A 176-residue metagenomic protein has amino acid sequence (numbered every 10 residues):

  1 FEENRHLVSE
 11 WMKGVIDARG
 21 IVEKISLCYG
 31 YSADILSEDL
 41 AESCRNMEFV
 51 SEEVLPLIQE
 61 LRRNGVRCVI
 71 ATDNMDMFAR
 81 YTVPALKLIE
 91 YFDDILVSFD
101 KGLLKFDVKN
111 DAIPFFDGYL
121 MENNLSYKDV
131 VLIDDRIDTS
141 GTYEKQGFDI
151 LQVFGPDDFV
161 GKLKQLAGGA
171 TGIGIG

Functional and structural regions predicted by a protein language model:
F1-S9: Conserved phosphoryl-transfer catalytic core
V8-L40: A metal-dependent, Asp-based hydrolase signature
I35-P84: Substrate-recognition element of Asp-dependent hydrolases with the DxDx(T/V) motif
G65, F92-D93, G147: Short, well-ordered alpha-helix to beta-strand connector turns
R67-V69, D94, V131: A structural signal for isolated positions on well-ordered beta-strands in alpha/beta enzyme cores
N74-M77, D100-L103, R136-T139, P156-D158: Short, solvent-exposed loop/turn segments at secondary-structure junctions
M77-D129: Substrate-recognition "cap/lid" segment bordering the active-site pocket of phosphatases
Y127-L166: Acidic, Mg2+-coordinating phosphoryl-transfer loop and its flanking beta/alpha structural elements, shared across
